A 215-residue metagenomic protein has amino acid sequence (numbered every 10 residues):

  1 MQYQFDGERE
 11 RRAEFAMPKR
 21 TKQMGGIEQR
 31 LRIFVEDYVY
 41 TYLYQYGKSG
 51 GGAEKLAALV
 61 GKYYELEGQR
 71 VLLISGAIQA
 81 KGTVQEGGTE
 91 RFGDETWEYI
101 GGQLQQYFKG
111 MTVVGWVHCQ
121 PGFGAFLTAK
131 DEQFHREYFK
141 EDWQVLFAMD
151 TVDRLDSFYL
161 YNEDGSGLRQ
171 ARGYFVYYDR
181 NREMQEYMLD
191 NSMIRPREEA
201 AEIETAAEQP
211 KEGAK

Functional and structural regions predicted by a protein language model:
M1-V113, G122-K215: Conserved beta-strand-loop surface patch within small alpha/beta domains used for substrate/adaptor or ligand engagement
